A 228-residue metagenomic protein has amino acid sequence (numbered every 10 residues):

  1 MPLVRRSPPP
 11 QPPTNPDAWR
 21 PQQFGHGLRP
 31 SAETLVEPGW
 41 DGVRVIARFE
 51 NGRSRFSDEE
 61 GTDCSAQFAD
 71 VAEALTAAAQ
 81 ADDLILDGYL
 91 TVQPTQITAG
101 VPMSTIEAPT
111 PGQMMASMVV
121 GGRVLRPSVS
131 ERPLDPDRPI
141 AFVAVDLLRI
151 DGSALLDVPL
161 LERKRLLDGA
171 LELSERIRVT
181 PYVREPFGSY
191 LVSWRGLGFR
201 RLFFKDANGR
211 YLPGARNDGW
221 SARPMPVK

Functional and structural regions predicted by a protein language model:
M1-K228: Catalytic cores of nucleic-acid ligases and guanylyltransferases
